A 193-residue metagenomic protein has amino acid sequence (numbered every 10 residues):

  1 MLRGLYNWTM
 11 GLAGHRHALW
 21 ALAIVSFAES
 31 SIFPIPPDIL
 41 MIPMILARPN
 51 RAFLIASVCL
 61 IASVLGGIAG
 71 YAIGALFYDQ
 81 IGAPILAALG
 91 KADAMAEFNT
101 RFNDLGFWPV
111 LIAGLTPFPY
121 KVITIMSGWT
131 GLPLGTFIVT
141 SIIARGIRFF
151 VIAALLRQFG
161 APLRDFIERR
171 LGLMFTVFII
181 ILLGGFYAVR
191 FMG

Functional and structural regions predicted by a protein language model:
M1-L2, A153: Short, membrane-interfacial amphipathic segments enriched in basic
N7-L60, T100-F166, L182, R190: Hydrophobic alpha-helical membrane segments of integral membrane proteins
L60-I68, F178-I179, L183: Alpha-helical transmembrane spans of integral membrane proteins, capturing the lipid-embedded, hydrophobic core of TM
S63-P84: Transmembrane alpha-helix/helix-exit interface in multi-pass inner-membrane proteins
Y78-L89, I142-F150: Juxtamembrane non-transmembrane "cap" segments at the membrane-aqueous interface of multi-pass membrane proteins
Q80-L105, E168-G193: Selective transmembrane alpha-helices of multi-pass membrane proteins
